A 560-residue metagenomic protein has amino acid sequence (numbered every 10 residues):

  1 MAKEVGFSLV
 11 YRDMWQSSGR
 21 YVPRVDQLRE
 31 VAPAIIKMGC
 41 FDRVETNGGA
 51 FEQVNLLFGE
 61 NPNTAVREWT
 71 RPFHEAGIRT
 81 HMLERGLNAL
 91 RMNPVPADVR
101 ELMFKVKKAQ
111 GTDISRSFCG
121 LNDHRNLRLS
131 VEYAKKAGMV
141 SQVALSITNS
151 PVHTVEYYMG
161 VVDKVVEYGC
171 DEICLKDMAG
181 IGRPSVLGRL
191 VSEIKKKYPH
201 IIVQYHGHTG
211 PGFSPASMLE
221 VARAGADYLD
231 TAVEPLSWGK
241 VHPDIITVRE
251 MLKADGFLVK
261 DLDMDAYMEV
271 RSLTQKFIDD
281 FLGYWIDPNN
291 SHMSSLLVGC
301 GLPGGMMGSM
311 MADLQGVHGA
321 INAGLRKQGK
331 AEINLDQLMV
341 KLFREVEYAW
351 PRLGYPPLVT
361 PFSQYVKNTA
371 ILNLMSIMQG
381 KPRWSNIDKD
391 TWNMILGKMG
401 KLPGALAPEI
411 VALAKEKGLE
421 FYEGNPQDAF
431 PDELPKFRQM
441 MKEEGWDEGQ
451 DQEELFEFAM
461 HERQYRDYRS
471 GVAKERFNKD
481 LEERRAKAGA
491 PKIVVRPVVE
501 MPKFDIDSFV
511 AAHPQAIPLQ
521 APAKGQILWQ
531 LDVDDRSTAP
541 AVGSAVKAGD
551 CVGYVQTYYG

Functional and structural regions predicted by a protein language model:
E4-V10, M14-Q16, F41-E45, G77-L83 (+6 more regions): Structural preference for beta-strand elements that scaffold enzyme active sites
M14, S117, V165, I173 (+3 more regions): Conserved, mostly hydrophobic/aromatic
W15, I36-V54, N289-L297, G301-I517 (+1 more regions): Terminal or standalone catalytic/regulatory effector modules within metabolic enzymes and repeat proteins
P33, D42-R43, G48-D163, A179-G180: Active-site beta->alpha loop and helix N-cap motifs at the rims of alpha/beta catalytic domains
S117, D177, A224-P243: Glycine-rich phosphate-binding active-site loops on the catalytic face of alpha/beta enzymes
H153-V165, P211-D227: Catalytic cores of alpha/beta
S237-L262: C-terminal helical cap(s) of enzyme catalytic domains, especially alpha/beta-barrels
D505-S537, A545, C551-G560: Short beta-strand-turn/beta-hairpin segments enriched in glycine/proline and small hydrophobics that form edge-strand
